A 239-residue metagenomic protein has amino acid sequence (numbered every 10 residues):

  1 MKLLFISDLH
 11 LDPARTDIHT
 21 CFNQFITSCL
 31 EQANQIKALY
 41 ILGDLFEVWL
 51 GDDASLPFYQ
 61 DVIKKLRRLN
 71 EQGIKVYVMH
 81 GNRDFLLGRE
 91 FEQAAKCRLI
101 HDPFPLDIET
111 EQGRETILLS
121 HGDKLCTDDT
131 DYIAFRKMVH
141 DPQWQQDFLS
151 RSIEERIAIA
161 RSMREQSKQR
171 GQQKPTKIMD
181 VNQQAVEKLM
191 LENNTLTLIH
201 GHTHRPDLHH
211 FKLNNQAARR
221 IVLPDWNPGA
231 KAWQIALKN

Functional and structural regions predicted by a protein language model:
M1-L4, L106-L119, K212-R219: Beta-strand-turn-beta hairpins that frame and shape the catalytic cleft of phosphate-ester-processing enzymes
K2, L11-T110: Core catalytic region of metal-dependent phosphoesterases/phosphodiesterases, especially metallo-beta-lactamase-like
I6-S7, L39-D44, K75-N82, L119-S120 (+2 more regions): Active-site neighborhood of phospho(di)ester-bond hydrolases with catalytic His/Asp-centered motifs
S7-D12, V48-D52, Q166-P175: Short, basic, glycine/proline-bearing loop/turn elements
H10-L11, F46-E47, D84-F85, K124-L125 (+2 more regions): Short, solvent-exposed loop/turn segments at secondary-structure junctions
N34-I36, G73, R114-E115, N194-T195 (+1 more regions): A general structural motif
R98, L118, D123, D129-A134 (+1 more regions): Conserved beta-sheet core of the metallophosphoesterase superfamily
S120-N182: Active-site-proximal loop/helix segment associated with metal-binding centers of metalloenzymes
